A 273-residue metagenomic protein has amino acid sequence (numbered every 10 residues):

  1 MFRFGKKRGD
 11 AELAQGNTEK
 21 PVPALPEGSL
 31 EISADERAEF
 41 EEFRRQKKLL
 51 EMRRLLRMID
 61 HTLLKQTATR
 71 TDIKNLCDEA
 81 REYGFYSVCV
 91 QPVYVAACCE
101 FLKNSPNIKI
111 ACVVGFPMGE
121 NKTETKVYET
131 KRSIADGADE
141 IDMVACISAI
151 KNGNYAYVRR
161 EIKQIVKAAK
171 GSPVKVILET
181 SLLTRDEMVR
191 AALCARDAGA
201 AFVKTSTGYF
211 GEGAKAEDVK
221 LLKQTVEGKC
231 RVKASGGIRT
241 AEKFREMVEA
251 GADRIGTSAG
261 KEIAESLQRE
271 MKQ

Functional and structural regions predicted by a protein language model:
A34-D35, E41-V127, A135, C194: Conserved N-terminal beta1-alpha1 strand-loop-helix module at the mouth
L55-H61, V88-V90, I110-V114, I141-M143 (+4 more regions): Hydrophobic faces of well-ordered beta-strands that scaffold small-molecule active sites in alpha/beta enzyme cores
Y83, D136, A168-A169, C194 (+3 more regions): Structural motif
V90-N107, N121-T123, S148-V166, L183-M188 (+2 more regions): Active-site-adjacent beta->alpha loops and helix N-cap segments on the catalytic face of soluble alpha/beta enzymes
P92, V113-E124, L178-L183, R231-A241: Glycine-rich beta-to-alpha transition loops that act as phosphate-gripper elements at the mouths of alpha/beta enzyme
T123-E129, E187-C194, I238-A252: Catalytic cores of alpha/beta
Y128-E129, A135-E179: Hydrophobic, well-structured mid-protein blocks that either form specific transmembrane helices
D136-A149, A201-E212, I238-T240, V248-E270: Glycine-rich phosphate-binding active-site loops on the catalytic face of alpha/beta enzymes
